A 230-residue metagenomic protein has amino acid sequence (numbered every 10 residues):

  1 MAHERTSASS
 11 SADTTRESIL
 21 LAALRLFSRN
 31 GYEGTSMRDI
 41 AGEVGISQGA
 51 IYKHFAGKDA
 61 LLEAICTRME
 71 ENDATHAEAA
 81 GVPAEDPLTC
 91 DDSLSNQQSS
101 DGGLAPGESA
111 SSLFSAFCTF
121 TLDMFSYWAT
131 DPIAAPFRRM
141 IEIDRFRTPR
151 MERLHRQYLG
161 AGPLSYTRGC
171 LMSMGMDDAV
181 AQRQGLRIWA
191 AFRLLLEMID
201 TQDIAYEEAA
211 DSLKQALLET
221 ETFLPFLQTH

Functional and structural regions predicted by a protein language model:
M1-T14, R25, E85-D101, T229-H230: N-terminal intrinsically disordered/low-complexity leader segments
A12, L20, C66, E152-G160 (+1 more regions): Amphipathic, non-transmembrane alpha-helical scaffold segments
E17, E33-G34, G175-V180: Short, charged helix-capping/linker segments at alpha-helix termini
S18, A22-R68: Helix-turn-helix
Y32, F55, M140-T148, Y158-A161: Short helix-capping/turn signature of helix-turn-helix
A64, A77-D131, Q184-G185: Hydrophobic alpha-helical connector segments
G103, R138, R153-Q157, A161 (+1 more regions): Hydrophobic/aromatic-rich alpha-helical bundle segments in the mid-to-C-terminal region
G107, L122-T130, R138-R147, F223-L224: Helix-loop "lid/cap" segments that line or gate small-molecule binding pockets
